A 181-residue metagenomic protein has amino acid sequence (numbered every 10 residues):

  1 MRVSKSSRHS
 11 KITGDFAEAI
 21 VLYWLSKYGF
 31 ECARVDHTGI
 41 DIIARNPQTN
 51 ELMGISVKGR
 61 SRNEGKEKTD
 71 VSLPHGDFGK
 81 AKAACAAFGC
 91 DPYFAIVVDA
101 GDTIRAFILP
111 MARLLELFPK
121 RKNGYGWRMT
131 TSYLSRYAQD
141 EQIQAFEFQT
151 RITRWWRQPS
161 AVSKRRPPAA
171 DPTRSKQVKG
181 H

Functional and structural regions predicted by a protein language model:
M1-T38, A44-H181: Mixed-charge (Asp/Glu-Lys/Arg
